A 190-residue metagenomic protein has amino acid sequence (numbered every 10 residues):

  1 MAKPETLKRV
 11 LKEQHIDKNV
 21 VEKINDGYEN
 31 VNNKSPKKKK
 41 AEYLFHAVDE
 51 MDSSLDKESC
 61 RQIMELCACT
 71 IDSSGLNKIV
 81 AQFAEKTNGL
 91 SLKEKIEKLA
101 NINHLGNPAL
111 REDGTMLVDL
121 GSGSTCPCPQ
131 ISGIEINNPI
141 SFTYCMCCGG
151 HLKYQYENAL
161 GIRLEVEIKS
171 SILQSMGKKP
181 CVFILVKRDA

Functional and structural regions predicted by a protein language model:
M1-I140, E165, K178, R188-A190: N-terminal accessory segment detector
F142-G161: Active-site helix/loop of acyl-thioester processing domains in fatty-acid/polyketide metabolism, spanning hotdog-fold
N158-E165, P180-F183: Secondary-structure-rich domain cores
I168-Q174: Short, solvent-exposed loop/turn elements at beta->coil junctions and helix N-caps that rim active or binding pockets
